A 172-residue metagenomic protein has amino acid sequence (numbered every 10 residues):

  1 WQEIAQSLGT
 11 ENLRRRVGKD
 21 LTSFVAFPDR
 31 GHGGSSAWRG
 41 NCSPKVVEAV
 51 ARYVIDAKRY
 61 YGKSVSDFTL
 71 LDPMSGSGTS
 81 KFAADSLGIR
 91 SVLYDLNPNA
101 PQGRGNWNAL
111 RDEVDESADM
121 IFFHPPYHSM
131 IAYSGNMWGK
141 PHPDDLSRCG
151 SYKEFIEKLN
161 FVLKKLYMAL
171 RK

Functional and structural regions predicted by a protein language model:
W1-K172: Class I S-adenosyl-L-methionine-dependent methyltransferase catalytic core
